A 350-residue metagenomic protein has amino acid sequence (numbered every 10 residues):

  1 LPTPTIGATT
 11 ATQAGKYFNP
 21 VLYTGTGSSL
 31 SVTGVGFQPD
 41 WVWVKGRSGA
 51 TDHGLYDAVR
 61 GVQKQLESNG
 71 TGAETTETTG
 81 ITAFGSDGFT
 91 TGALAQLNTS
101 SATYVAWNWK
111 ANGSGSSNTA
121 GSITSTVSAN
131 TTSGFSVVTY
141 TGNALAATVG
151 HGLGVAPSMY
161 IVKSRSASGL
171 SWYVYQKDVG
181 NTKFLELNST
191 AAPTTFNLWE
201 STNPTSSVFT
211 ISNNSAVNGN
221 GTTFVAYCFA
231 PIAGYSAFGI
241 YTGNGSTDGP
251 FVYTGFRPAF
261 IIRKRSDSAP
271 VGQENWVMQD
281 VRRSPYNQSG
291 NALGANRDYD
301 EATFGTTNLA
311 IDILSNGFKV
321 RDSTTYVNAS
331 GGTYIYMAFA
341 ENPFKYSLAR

Functional and structural regions predicted by a protein language model:
L1-R350: Surface-exposed molecular-recognition determinants
